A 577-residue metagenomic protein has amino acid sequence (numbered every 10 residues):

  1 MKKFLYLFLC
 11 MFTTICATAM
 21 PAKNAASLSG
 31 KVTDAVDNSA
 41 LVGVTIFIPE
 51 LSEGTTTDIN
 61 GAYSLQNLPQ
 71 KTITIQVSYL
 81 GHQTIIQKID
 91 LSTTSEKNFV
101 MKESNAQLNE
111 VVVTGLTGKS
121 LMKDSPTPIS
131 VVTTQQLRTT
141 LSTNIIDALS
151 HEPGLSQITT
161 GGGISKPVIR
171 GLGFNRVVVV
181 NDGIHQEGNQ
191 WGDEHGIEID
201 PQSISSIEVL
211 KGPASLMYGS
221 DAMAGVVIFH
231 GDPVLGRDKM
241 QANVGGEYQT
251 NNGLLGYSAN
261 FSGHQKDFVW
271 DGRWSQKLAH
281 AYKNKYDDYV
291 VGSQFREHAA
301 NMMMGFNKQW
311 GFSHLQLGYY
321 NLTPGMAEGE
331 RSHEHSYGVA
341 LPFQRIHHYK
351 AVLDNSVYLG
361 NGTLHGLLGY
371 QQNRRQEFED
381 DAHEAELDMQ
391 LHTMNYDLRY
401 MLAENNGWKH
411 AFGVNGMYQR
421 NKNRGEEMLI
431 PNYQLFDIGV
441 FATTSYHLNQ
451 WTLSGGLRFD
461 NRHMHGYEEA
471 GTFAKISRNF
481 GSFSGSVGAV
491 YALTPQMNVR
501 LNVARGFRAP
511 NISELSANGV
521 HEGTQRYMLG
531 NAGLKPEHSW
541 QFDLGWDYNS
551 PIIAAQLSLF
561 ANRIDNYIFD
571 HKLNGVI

Functional and structural regions predicted by a protein language model:
K31-D37, V44-P49, Q76-Q83, S92-R138 (+2 more regions): Short, acidic, small-residue-rich periplasmic hinge/interaction motif at the N-terminus of Gram-negative outer-membrane
S64-N67, I184-K211: Short acidic/polar hinge/loop motifs at secondary-structure boundaries that mediate gating or recognition
E96-V100, I145-A148, S165-V168, V180 (+4 more regions): N-terminal periplasmic accessory domains that precede and gate Gram-negative outer-membrane beta-barrel machines
I129, I146-G188: Extracytoplasmic beta-strand/coil segments of soluble accessory domains associated with Gram-negative outer-membrane
G188-Q190, S203-S205, L216-Y286, S293-A299 (+2 more regions): Outer-membrane beta-barrel translocator/receptor signature
A279-D287, V291-E297, G311-N395, R420-N421 (+3 more regions): Flexible loop and strand-edge segments within Gram-negative outer membrane beta-barrel domains
S336-D354, K475-A492, Q496-N498, R505-I564 (+1 more regions): Outer-membrane beta-barrel signature, preferentially recognizing the C-terminal barrel domain of Gram-negative
A411-N498, N502, A509, G519-E522: Signature of Gram-negative outer-membrane beta-barrel scaffolds
